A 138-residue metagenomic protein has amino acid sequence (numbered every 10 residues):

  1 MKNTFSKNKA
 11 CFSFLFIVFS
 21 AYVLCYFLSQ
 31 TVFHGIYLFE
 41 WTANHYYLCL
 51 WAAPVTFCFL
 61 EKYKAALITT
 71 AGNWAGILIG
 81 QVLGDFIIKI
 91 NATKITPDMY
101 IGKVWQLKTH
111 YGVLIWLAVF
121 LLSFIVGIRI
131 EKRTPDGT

Functional and structural regions predicted by a protein language model:
M1-C49: N-terminal signal-anchor transmembrane alpha-helix
K2, F59-A65, I130-T138: Cytoplasmic membrane-interface regions of multi-pass membrane proteins
K9-I17, K64-G72, Y111, I115: Alpha-helical transmembrane segments of integral membrane proteins
V18-S29, G72-D85: Aromatic-anchored segments of alpha-helical transmembrane domains
V18-Y22, I95-D136: Alpha-helical membrane-associated segments of multi-pass integral membrane proteins
Q30-H45, G80-G112: Interfacial non-cytosolic loop connecting adjacent transmembrane helices
Y46-A71: Canonical alpha-helical transmembrane segments
T56-C58, G76, G80, G84 (+3 more regions): Hydrophobic alpha-helical segments of integral membrane proteins
